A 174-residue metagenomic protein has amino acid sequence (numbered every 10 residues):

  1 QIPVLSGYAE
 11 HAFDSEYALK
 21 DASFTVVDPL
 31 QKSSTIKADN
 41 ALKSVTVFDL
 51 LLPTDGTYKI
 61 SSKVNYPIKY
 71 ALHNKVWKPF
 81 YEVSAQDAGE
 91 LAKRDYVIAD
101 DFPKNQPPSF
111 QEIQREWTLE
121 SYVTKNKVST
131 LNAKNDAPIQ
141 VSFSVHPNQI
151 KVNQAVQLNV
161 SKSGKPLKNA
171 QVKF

Functional and structural regions predicted by a protein language model:
Q1-I2, L91-V156, S161-K168: Beta-strand-rich domain onsets/edges
Y8-A12, V160-K162: Short solvent-exposed capping/turn motifs at the termini of beta-strands
Y17-K20, G164-F174: Short, ordered, surface-exposed loop/turn motifs in non-cytosolic proteins
F24-S34, Q171-F174: Short amphipathic beta-strand segments in non-cytosolic proteins
T35-L42: Short beta-strand segments within Ig-like beta-sandwich modules, predominantly Fibronectin type-III
V45-L52: Exposed aromatic-hydrophobic patches
D55-T57: Extracellular Ig-like/FN3 beta-sandwich strand-entry sites
V64-K75: Short acidic/polar inter-strand loop motif in beta-rich domains
